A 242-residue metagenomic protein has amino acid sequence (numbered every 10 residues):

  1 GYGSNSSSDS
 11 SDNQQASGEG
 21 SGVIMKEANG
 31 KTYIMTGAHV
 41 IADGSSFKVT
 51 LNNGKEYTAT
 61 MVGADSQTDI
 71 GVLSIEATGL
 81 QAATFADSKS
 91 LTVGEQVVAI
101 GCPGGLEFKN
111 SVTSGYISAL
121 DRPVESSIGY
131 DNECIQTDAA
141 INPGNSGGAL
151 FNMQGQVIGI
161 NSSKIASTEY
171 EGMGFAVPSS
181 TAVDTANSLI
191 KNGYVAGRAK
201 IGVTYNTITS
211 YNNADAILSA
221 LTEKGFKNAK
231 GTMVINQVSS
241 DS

Functional and structural regions predicted by a protein language model:
G1-L221, K230: Serine-dependent protease modules
G225-F226: N-terminal low-complexity, charged segments
G231, I235-S242: Short, intrinsically disordered, charge-balanced linker/junction segments flanking boundaries in proteins
